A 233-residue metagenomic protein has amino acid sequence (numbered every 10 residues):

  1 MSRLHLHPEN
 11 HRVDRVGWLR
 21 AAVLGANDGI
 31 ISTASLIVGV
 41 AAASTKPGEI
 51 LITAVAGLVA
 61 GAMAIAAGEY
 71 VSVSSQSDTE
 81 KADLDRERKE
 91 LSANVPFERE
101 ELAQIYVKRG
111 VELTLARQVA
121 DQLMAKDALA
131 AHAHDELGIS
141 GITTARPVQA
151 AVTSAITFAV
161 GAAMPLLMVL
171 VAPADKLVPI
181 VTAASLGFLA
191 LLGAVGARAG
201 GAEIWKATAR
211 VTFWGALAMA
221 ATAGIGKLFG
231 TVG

Functional and structural regions predicted by a protein language model:
M1-S72: Internal alpha-helical transmembrane segments
M1-W18, V73-A155: Cytosol/matrix-facing amphipathic helices and coiled-coil assembly/linker segments of eukaryotic membrane proteins
D14-G25, P47-V55, L115, P147-V152 (+2 more regions): The feature identifies polytopic integral membrane transport proteins across all domains of life
G29-A34, S154-M164: Core segments of transmembrane alpha-helices that mediate helix-helix packing or line hydrophobic substrate/ligand
D175-G187: Structural signature of hydrophobic alpha-helical transmembrane segments
L191-A216: Interfacial loop-to-transmembrane junctions
A223-G233: Juxtamembrane boundary at the C-terminal end of a transmembrane helix
